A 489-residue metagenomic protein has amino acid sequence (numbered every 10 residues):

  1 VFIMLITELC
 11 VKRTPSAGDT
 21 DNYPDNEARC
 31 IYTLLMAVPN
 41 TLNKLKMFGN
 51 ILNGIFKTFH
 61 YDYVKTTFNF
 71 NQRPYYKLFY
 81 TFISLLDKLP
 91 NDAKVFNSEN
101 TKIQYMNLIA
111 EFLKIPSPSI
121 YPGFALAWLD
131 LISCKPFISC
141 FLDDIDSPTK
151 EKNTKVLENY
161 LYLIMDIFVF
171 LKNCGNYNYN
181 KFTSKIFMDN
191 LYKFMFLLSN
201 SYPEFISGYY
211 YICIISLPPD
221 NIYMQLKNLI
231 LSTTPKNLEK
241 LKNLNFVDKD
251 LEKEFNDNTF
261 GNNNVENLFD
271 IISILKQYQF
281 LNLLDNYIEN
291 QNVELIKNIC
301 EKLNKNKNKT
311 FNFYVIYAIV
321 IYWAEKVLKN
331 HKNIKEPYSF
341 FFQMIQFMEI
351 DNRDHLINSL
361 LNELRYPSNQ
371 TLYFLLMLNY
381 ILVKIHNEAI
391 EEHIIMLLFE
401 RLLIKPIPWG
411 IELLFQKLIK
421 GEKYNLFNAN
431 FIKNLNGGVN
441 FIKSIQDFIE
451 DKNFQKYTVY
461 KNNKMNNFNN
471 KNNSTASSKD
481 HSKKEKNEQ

Functional and structural regions predicted by a protein language model:
V1-N190, F194-K464: Eukaryotic alpha-helical solenoid repeat scaffolds
N467, E488-Q489: N-terminal leader regions
F468-S474: Intrinsically disordered, low-complexity regions enriched in glycine and serine
S474-S478, S482, K486: Intrinsically disordered, low-complexity serine/threonine-rich segments
